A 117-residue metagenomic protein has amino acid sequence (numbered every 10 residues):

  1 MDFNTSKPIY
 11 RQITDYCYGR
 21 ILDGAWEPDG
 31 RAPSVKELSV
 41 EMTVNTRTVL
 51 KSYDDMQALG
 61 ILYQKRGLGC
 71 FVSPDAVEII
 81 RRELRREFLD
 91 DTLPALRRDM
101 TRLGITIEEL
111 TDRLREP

Functional and structural regions predicted by a protein language model:
M1-A32, E37, E87, D91-P117: Extreme N-terminal segment that seeds HTH/winged-HTH DNA-binding domains in transcriptional regulators
Y10, S34, L68-R85: Short, cationic-aromatic polyanion-contact patches
A25-W26, G30, A58-G67, F71-P74: Beta-hairpin "wing" of winged helix-turn-helix
R31-Y63: N-terminal helix-turn-helix
E37-L38, M42, M56, S73 (+2 more regions): Alpha-helix termini
E41, N45, G60-I61, R66-G67 (+3 more regions): Short alpha-helix boundary/capping motifs
T46, Q57, G69-C70, I107: A general secondary-structure boundary signal
K51-D54, R82, D90-T92: Short, low-complexity, polar/charged sequence segments that are solvent-exposed and flexible
